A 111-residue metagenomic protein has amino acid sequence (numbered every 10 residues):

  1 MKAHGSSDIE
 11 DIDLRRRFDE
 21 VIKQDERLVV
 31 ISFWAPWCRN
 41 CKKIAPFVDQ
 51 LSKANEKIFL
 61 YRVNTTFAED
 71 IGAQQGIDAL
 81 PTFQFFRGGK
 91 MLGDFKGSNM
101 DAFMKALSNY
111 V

Functional and structural regions predicted by a protein language model:
M1-S6, Q75-G76, G88: Non-globular targeting/processing and membrane-anchoring segments
M1-V29, K105-V111: N-terminal leader/targeting and pre-domain segments
D11, V29-S32, F59-R62, T82-F86 (+1 more regions): Beta-strand cores of modular interaction/reader domains in eukaryotic scaffold and signaling proteins, especially PDZ
I12, Q24, A35, A54 (+1 more regions): Intrinsic disorder
I12-L14, F33, A45-D70, I77: Thiol-based oxidoreductase modules, predominantly thioredoxin-like and allied folds used for disulfide exchange
D19-Q50: Local sequence-structure signature of Cys/Sec-based thiol-disulfide redox active-site neighborhoods
A35-P36, F67, G88-K90: Conserved beta-strand elements of beta-rich interaction domains across eukaryotes, especially beta-propellers
D78-A79, Q84-V111: Non-catalytic, surface beta->alpha helical segment in thiol-disulfide oxidoreductase systems
